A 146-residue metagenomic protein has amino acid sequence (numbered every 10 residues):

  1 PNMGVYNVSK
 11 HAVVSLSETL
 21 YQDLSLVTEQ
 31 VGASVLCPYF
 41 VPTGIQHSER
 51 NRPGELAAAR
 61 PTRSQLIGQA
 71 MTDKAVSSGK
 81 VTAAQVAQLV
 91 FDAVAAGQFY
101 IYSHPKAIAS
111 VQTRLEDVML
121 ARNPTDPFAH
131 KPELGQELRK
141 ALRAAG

Functional and structural regions predicted by a protein language model:
P1-V5: Active-site loop immediately N-terminal to the catalytic Tyr-X3-Lys motif of short-chain dehydrogenase/reductase
S9: Active-site helix of classical SDR
A12, T19-L20, L24: Conserved alpha-helical elements of the SDR catalytic core
V13-S17, A58-T62, T125-A129: Glycine-rich loops and low-complexity Gly/Arg-rich segments that provide flexible linkers or classic glycine-based
L16-T19, L89: Generic recognition of well-ordered alpha-helical segments
D23-H104: SDR active-site lid
Y100-P124: Terminal hydrophobic/aromatic helix or amphipathic segment near a protein terminus
M119-G146: Non-catalytic terminal and boundary segments that flank Rossmann-like NAD(P)-dependent oxidoreductase
